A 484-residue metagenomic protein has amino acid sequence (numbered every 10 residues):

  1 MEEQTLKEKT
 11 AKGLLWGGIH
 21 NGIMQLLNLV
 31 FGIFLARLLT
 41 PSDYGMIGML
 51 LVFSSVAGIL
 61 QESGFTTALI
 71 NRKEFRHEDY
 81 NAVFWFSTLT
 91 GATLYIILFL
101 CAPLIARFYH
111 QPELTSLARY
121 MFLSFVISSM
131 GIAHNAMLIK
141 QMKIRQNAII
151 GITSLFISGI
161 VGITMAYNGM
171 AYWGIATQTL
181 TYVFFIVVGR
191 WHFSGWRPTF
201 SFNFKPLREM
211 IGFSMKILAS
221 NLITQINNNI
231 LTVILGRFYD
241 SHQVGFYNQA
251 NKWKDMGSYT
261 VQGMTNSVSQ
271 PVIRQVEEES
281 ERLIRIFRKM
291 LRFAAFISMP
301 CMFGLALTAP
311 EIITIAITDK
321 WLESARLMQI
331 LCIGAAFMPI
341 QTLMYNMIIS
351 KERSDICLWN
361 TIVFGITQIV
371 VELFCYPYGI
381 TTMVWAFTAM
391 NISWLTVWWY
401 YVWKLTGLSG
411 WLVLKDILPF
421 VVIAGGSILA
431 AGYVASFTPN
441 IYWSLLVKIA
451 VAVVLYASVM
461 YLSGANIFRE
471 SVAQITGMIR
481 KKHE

Functional and structural regions predicted by a protein language model:
M1-L29, T67-I70, E74-W85, L114 (+4 more regions): N-terminal membrane topogenesis motif
M1-L6, T10, R145, V188-N229 (+5 more regions): Interhelical loop/hinge segments that connect adjacent transmembrane helices in multipass membrane
E2, W403, L408-G410, G432-E484: Membrane-proximal transmembrane or re-entrant/amphipathic helices at the cytosolic face
L6-S63, T90-A102, S124, S154-I163 (+2 more regions): Signature of the first transmembrane helix
K7, A68-H77, I127-I150, N168 (+6 more regions): Membrane-interface junctions at transmembrane-helix termini in multi-pass inner-membrane proteins
L29, W85-H110, I160-N168, I284-P339 (+4 more regions): Alpha-helical transmembrane segments of multi-pass membrane transport and lipid-handling proteins
I59-H77, I139-K140, A250, K254-S298 (+1 more regions): Helix-loop junctions and terminal segments of transmembrane helices in multi-pass membrane transport/translocation
T115-F122, I150-G195, E209-F213, Q249-N251 (+5 more regions): Hydrophobic alpha-helical transmembrane segments
